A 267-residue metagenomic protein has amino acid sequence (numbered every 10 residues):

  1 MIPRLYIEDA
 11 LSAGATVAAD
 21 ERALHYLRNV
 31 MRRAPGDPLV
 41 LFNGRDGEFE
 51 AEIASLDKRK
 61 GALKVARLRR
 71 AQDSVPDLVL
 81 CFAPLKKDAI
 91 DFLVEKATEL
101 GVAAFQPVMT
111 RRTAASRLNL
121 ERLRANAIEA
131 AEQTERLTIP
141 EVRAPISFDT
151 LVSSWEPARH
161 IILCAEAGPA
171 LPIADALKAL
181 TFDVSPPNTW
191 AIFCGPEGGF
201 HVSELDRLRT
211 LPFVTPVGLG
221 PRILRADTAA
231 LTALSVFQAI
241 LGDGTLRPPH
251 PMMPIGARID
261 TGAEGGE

Functional and structural regions predicted by a protein language model:
M1-R69, T261-G266: N-terminal positively charged helical leader segments and presequences
R4, T16, P38, G61-A62 (+6 more regions): Structural motif
D9-A10, E21, G44-R45, P84 (+3 more regions): Fold-independent oxyanion-binding glycine-rich loops and adjacent beta-strand/coil segments at enzyme active sites
R70-E166: RNA substrate-binding interface of SAM-dependent RNA methyltransferases
I161-G218: Active-site/ligand-binding-proximal alpha/beta "capping" segment
V202-E267: Structured adenosyl-cofactor binding patch, chiefly the S-adenosyl-L-methionine
